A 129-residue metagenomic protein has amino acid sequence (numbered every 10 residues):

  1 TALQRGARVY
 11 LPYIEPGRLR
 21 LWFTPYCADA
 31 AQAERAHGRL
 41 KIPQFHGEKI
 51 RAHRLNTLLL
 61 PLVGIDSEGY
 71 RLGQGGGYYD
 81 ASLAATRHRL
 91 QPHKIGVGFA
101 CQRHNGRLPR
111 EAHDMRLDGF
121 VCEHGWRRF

Functional and structural regions predicted by a protein language model:
T1-R54: N-terminal active-site beta-alpha-beta segment that forms phosphate/nucleotide-binding and substrate-recognition loops
Y10-Y13, L60-P61, V97: Short, conserved beta-strand edge motifs with alternating hydrophobic and charged residues
E15, Y70-R71: Alpha-helical protein-protein interaction elements
L19, Y78-Y79: Short phosphate-engaging motifs
W22, P61-V63: Short, basic/glycine-rich phosphate-binding loops at helix/coil junctions that contact nucleotide phosphates
E48-L58, I65-Y70, D80-F129: Surface-exposed, charge/polar-rich loops and edge strands
